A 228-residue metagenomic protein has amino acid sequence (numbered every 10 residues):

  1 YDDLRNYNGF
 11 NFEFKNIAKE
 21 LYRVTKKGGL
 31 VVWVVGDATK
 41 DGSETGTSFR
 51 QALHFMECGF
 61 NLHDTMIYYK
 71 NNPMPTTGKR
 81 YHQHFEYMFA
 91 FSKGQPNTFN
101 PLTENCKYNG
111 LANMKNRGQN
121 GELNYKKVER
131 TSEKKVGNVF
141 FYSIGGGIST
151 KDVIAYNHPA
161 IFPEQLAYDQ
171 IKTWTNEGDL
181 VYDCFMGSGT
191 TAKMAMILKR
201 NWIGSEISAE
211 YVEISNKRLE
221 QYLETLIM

Functional and structural regions predicted by a protein language model:
Y1-N216, E220-I227: Core catalytic lobe of class I
